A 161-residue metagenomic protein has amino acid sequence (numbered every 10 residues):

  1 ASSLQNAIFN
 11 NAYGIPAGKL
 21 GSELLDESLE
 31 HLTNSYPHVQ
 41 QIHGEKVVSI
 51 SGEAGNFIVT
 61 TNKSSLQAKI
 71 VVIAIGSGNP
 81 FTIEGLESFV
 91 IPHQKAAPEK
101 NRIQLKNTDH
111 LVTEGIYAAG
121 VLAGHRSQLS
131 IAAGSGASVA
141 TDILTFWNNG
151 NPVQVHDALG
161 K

Functional and structural regions predicted by a protein language model:
A1-E23: Beta1-alpha1 glycine-rich phosphate/pyrophosphate-binding loop at the start of Rossmann-like nucleotide-binding domains
A1-L4, S49, K63, N107-H110: Short secondary-structure boundary/capping segments
S22-Q41: Helical element adjacent to the flavin cofactor pocket in flavoenzyme catalytic cores
I42-N56: A conserved short coil-to-beta-strand element within the FAD-binding core of flavoproteins
I58-N62, L66-Q67, V71-I73, I116-A119 (+2 more regions): Structured catalytic cores of enzymes that bind and process phosphorylated ligands/cofactors
S64, K69-R102: Glycine-rich beta-alpha-beta "Rossmann" dinucleotide-binding loop(s) and their flanking helix/strand
Q94-Y117: FAD-binding beta-loop-beta segment adjacent to the flavin cofactor pocket
A119-L159: A conserved FAD-binding loop/helix module that cradles the flavin
